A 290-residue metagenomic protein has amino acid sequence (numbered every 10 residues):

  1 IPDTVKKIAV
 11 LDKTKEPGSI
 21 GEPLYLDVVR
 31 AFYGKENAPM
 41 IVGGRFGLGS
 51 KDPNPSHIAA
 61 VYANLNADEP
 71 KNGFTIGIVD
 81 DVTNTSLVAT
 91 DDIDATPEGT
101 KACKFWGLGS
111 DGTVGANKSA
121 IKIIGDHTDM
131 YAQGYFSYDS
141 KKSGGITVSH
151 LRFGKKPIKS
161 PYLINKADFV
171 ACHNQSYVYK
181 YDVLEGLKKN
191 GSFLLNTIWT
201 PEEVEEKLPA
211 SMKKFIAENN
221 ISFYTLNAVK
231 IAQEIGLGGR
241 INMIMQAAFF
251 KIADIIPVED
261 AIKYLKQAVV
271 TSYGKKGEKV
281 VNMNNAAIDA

Functional and structural regions predicted by a protein language model:
I1-K51: C-terminal non-catalytic interaction/assembly regions of soluble proteins
P2-D3, P53-A63, L237-N242: Short, surface-exposed amphipathic charged segments that create phosphate/polyanion-binding patches used for binding
T4-K7, L11-E22, L26, G99-G109 (+1 more regions): Active-site cofactor/cluster-binding pocket
G34, N64-D68, T271, K275: A structural signal for alpha-helix termini and helix-coil/disorder junctions
P39-G49, A59-E69, E185-F193: A short, terminal or domain-edge coil/loop segment
P39-I41, T75-D80, F136: Core alpha/beta catalytic barrel or barrel-like domain that forms the active/cofactor pocket in diverse metabolic
F46-P53, A228-E234: A short acidic, often aromatic-flanked loop/helix-cap motif at beta-alpha or helix-coil junctions that lines enzyme
G49-A102, V281-A290: Flexible inter-domain linker/hinge segments
